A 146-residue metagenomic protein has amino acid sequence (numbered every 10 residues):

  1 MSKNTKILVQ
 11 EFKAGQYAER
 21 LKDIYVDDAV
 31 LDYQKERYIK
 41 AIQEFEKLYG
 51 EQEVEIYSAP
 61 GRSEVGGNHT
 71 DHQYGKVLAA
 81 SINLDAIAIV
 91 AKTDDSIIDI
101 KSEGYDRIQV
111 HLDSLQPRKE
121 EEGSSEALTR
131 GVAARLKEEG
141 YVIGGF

Functional and structural regions predicted by a protein language model:
S2-F146: ATP-binding N-lobe of GHMP and related small-molecule kinases
